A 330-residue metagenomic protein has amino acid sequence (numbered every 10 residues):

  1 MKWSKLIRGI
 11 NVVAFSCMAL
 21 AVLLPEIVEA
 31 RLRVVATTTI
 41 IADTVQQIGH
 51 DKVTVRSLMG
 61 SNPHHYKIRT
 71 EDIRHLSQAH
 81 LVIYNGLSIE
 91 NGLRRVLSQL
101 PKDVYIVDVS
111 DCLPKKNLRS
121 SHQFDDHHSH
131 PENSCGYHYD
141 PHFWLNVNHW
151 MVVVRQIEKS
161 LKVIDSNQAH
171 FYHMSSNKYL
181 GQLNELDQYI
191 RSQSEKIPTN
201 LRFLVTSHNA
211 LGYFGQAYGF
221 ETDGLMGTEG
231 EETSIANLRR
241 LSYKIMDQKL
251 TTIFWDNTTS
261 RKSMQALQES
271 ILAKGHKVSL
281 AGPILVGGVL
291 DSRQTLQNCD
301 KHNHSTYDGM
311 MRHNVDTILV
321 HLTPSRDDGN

Functional and structural regions predicted by a protein language model:
M1-L6: N-terminal secretory signal peptides that target proteins for export/translocation
R8-N11, V28: Residues marking helix boundaries in flexible regions
I10-L23: Bacterial N-terminal signal peptides
L24-N330: Extracytoplasmic metal-acquisition and chelation regions
